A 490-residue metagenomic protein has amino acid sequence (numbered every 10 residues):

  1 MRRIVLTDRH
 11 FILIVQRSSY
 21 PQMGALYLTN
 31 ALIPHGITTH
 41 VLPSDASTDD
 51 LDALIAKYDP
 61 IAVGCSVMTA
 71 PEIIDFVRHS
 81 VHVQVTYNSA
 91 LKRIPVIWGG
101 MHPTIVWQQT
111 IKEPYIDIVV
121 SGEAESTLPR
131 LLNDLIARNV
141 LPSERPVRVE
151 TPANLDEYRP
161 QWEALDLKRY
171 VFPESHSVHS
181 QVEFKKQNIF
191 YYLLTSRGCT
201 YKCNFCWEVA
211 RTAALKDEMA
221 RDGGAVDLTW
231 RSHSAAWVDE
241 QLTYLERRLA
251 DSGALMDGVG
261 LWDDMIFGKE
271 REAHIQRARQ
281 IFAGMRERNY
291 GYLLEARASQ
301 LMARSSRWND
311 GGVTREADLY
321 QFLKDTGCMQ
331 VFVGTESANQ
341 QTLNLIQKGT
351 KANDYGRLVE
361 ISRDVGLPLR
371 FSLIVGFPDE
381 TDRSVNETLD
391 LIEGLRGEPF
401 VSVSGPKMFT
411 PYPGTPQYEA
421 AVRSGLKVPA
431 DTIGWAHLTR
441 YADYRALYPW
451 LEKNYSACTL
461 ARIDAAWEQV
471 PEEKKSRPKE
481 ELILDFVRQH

Functional and structural regions predicted by a protein language model:
M1-D239: Acidic, low-complexity intrinsically disordered segments
M1-I14, P34-T38, T48-C65, L91-R93 (+5 more regions): Radical SAM enzyme core and accessory elements
S18, H102, M265-F267, A298-M302 (+3 more regions): Active-site-proximal loop/turn and secondary-structure-junction residues that shape catalytic pockets, frequently
I61, D117, D257, M329 (+1 more regions): Conserved acidic residues
V106-W107, A214, E270-R271, R304-S305 (+3 more regions): Flexible glycine/acidic-rich beta-alpha junction loops that bind and position SAM and/or redox cofactors in anaerobic
W107-K112, D379-E393: Catalytic cores of alpha/beta
L165-L369, D390: Radical SAM [4Fe-4S] cluster-binding motif and immediate context
